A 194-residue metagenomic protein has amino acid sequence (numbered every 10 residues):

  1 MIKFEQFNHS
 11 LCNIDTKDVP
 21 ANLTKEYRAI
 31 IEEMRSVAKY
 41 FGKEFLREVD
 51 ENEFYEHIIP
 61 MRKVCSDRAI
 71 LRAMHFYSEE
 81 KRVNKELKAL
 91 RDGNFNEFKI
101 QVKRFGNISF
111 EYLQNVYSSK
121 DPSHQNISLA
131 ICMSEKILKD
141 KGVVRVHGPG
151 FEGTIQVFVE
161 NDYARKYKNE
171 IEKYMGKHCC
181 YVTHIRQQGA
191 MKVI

Functional and structural regions predicted by a protein language model:
M1-R145, V157-I194: C-terminal nucleotide
P149-I155: N-terminal pre-core extensions flanking Radical SAM catalytic domains
